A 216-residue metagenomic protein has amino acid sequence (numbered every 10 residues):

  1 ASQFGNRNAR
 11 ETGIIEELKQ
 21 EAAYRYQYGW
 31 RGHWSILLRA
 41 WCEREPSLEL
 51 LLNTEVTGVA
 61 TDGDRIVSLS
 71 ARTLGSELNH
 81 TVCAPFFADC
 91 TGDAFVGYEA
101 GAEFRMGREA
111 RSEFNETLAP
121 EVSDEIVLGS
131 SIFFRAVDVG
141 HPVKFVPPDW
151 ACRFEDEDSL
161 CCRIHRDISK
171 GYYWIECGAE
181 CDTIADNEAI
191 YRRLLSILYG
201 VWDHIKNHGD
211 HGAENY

Functional and structural regions predicted by a protein language model:
A1-C42: N-terminal FAD cofactor-binding segment of flavoenzymes
F4-I15, L52-N53, G63-S68, T73-F86 (+1 more regions): Flavin (FAD/FMN)-binding glycine-rich loop and adjacent Rossmann-like elements that form
A22, C42, P46, W202-I205 (+1 more regions): Structural signal for hydrophobic packing residues in well-ordered secondary-structure cores of soluble enzyme domains
Y28, P46, E77: Short, flexible active-site loop motifs that bind/organize anionic cofactors or intermediates
H33-I36, A40, T54, S196-Y199: Short, contiguous clusters of charged residues that form electrostatic/catalytic patches at enzyme active sites, used
L38, E49, V67: Active-site-adjacent alpha/beta core region of enzyme catalytic domains
C42-T57: A conserved beta-strand/loop element that lines the FAD pocket in flavoprotein oxidoreductases
